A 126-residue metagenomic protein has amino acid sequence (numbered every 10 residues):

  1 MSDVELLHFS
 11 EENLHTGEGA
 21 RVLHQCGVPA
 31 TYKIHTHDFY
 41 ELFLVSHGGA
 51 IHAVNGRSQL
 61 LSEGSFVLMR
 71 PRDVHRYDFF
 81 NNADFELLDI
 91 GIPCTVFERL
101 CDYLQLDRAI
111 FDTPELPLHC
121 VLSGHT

Functional and structural regions predicted by a protein language model:
M1-F66, Y103-H119: Generic protein-terminus/edge-of-domain signal
S10, F80-N81, E98, D112: Compositionally biased, low-structure terminal segments
V45-H47, R70, F80: A short, compositionally biased micro-patch
R72-V96, Y103: Ligand-binding loop in jelly-roll beta-barrel domains
V121-T126: An amphipathic alpha-helical interaction segment
